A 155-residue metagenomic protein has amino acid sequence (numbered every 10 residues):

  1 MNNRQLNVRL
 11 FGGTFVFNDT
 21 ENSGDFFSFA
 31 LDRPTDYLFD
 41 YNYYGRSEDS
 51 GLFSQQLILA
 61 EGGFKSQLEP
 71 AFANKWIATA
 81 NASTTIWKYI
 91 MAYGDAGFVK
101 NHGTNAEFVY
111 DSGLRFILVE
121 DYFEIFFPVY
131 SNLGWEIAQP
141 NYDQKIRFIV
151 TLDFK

Functional and structural regions predicted by a protein language model:
M1-R4, T84-K88, I117-Y122, F154: Outer-membrane beta-barrel strand-turn architecture
M1-T85: C-terminal outer-membrane beta-barrel translocator/porin domains of Gram-negative envelope proteins and their
L6-L10, I90-G94, L114, F123-I125 (+1 more regions): Transmembrane beta-strands of outer-membrane beta-barrel proteins
G12-N18, G94-H102, E120-Y122, F127-G134 (+1 more regions): Transmembrane beta-strands of outer-membrane beta-barrel pores
G24-L31, E107-V109, Y142-K145: Flexible, surface-exposed loop regions and adjacent strand-edge segments of Gram-negative outer-membrane beta-barrel
P70-N74, H102-F108, A138-Q144: Replace "Gram-negative outer membrane beta-barrel proteins" with "bacterial and organellar outer membrane beta-barrel
K75-T79, V109-G113, K145-R147: Transmembrane beta-barrel architecture of outer-membrane proteins
L114-F123, Y142-K155: Outer-membrane beta-barrel "beta-signal"
